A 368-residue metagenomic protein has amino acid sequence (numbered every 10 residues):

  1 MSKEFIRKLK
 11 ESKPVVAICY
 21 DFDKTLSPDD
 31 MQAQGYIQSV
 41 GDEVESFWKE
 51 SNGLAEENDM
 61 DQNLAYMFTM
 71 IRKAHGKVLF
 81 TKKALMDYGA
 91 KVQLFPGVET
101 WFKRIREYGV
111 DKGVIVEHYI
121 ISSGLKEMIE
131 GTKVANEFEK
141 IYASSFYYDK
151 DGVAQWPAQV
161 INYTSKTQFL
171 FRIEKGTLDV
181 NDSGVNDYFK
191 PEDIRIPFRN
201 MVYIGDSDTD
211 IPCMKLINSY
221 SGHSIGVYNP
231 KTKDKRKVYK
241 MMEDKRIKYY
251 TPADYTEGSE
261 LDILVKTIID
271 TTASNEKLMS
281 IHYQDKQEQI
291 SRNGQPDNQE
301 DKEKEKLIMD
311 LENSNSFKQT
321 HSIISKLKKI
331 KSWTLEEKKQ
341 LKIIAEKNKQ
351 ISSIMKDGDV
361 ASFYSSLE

Functional and structural regions predicted by a protein language model:
S2-K150, M241: Alpha-helical substrate-recognition element adjacent to the catalytic core
N52, S325-K328, E346: Short amphipathic alpha-helical surface patches that mediate protein-protein
P96-Y119, S123-K339, S352-E368: C-terminal cap/substrate-recognition subdomain and adjoining C-terminal extension of metal-dependent phosphatase-like
A345-I351: Amphipathic alpha-helical segments within extended alpha-helical solenoids and repeat-rich scaffolds in large
